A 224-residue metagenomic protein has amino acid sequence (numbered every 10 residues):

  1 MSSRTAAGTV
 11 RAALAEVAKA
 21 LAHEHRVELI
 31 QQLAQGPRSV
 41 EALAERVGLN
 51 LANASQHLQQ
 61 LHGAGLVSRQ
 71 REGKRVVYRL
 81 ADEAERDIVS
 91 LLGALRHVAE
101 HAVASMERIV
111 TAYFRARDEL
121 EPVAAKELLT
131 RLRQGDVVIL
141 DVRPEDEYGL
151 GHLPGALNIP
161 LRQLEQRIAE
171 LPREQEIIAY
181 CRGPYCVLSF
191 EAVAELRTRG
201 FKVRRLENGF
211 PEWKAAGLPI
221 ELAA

Functional and structural regions predicted by a protein language model:
M1-A12, D87-Q134, D141: Amphipathic alpha-helical dimerization/coiled-coil segments that flank or bridge DNA-binding/regulatory modules
A12-A52, V76-A84: N-terminal helix-turn-helix DNA-binding core of bacterial DNA-binding proteins
E45, H62-G63: Alpha-helical residues within the helix-turn-helix
L58-Q59, F210: Short, hydrophobic-biased segments on the C-terminal half of alpha helices that form "recognition helices"
G63-E72, R79: Beta-hairpin "wing" of winged helix-turn-helix
L66, L171-K214: Catalytic cysteine-centered active loop of the rhodanese-like fold, especially the PTP/DSP P-loop
E121-E191, A223: Positively charged, proline/Ser/Thr-rich regional signature most characteristic of the Rhodanese/CDC25-like
